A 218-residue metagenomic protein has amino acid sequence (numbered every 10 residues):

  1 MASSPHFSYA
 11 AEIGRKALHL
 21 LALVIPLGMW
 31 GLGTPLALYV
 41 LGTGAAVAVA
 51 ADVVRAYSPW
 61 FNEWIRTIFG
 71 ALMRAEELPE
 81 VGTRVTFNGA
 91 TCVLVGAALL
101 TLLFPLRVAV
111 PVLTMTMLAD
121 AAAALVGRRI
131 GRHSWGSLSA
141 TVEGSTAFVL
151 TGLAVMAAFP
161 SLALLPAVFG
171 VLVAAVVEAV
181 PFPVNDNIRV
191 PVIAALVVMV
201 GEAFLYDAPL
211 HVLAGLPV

Functional and structural regions predicted by a protein language model:
M1-L41, V49-F159, L164-V218: Interhelical loop and helix-boundary elements at the membrane-water interface of polytopic inner-membrane proteins
